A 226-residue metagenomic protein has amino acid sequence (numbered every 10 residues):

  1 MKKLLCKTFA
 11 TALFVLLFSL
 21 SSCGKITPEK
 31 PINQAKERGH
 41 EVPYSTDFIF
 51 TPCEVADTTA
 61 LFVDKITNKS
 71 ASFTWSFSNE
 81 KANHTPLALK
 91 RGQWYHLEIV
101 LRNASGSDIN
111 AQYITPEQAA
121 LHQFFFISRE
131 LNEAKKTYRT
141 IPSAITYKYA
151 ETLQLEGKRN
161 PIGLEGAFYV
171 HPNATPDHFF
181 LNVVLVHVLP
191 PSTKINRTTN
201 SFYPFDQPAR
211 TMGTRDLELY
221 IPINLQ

Functional and structural regions predicted by a protein language model:
M1-S21: Sec-dependent bacterial lipoprotein signal peptides
K2, S19-F48: Bacterial Sec-dependent N-terminal signal peptides
E37-R38, H84-G92, P172: Short, solvent-exposed beta-strand/turn "edge" segments of beta-rich domains on protein surfaces
T59-K90: N-terminal edge beta-strand
W75-H84, R139-P172: A beta-strand/beta-hairpin structural motif
Y95-L101, E165-A167, H171-P204: Internal, hydrophobic beta-strand segments that form the core of beta-sheet-rich folds
S107-R159: Extended, polar beta-sheet/loop recognition surfaces of beta-rich domains that mediate binding to diverse ligands
N196-Q226: Short beta-strand elements
